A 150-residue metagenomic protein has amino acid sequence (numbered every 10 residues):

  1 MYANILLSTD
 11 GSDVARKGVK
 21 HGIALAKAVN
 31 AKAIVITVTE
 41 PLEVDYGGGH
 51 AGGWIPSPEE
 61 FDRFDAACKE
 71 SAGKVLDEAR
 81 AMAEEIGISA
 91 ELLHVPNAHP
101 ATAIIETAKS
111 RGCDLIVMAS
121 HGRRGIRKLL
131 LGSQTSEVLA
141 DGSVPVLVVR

Functional and structural regions predicted by a protein language model:
A3-P58, M82-E91: Small/aliphatic-rich secondary-structure junction motif
I5, V19-G22, A33-V35, I104 (+3 more regions): Hydrophobic packing within well-folded, soluble alpha/beta domains
S8, P96, A119: Conserved residues at the C-terminal ends of beta-strands
G18, D45-G48, T102-I105, K128-L130: Short, well-ordered secondary-structure micro-motifs
I36, L93-V95, V149: Structural motif
I55-K74: A short acidic, glycine-rich active-site loop that binds or catalyzes chemistry on phosphate/adenosine moieties
D77-I116: Structural beta-alpha unit
E106-R150: Gly/Ser-rich helix-loop-strand patches that form or flank binding pockets for ribonucleotide-derived cofactors
